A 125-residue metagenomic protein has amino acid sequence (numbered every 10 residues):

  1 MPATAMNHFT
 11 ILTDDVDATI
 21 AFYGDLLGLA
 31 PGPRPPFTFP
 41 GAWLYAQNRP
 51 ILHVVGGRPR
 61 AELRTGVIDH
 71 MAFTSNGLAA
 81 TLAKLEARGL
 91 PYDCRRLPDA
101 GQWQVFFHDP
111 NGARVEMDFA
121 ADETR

Functional and structural regions predicted by a protein language model:
M1-D17, N48, I68-M71, A121-R125: N-terminal beta-strand motif that seeds the catalytic metal site of vicinal oxygen chelate
P2, A87-R125: Vicinal oxygen chelate
A5, T38, V67, G101: Exposed loop/turn and edge beta-strand positions of beta-sandwich/beta-sheet ligand-binding modules
T10, A30-P36, R95-P98, D122-T124: Conserved catalytic-core motifs of GNAT/GCN5-like acyltransferases
L12-I51: Core segments of cupin and vicinal oxygen chelate
A21-F22, K84, N111: Structural preference for long, well-ordered alpha-helical segments within the folded cores of structured domains
L52-V55, E116-D118: Conserved beta-strand in the GNAT
R64, I68-L85: Mid-chain, well-packed structural core segment of small domains
